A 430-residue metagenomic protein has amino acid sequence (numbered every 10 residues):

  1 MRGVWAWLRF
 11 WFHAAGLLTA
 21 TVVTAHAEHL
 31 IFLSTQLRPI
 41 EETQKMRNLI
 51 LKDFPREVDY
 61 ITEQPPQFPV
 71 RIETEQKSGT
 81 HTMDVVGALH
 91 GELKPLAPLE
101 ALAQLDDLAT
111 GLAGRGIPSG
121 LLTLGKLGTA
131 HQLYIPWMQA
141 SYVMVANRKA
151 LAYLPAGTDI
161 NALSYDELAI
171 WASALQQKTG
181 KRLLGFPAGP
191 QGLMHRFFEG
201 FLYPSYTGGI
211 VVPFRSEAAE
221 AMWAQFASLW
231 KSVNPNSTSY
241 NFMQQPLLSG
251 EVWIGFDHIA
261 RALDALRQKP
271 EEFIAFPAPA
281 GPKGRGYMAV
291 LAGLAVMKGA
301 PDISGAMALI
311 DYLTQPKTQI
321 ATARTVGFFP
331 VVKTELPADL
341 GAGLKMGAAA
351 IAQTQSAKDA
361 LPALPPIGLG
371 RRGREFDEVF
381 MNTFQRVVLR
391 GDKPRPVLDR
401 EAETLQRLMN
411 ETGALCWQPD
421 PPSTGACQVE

Functional and structural regions predicted by a protein language model:
E28-M46, R371-R372: Extracytoplasmic "Venus flytrap"
H29, N48-I117, L154, I254: Extracytoplasmic "Venus flytrap"/periplasmic binding protein-like
L89-S141, A169, I274-F276: Hinge/lid segment of periplasmic solute-binding proteins
D107-I117, I160-N161, Y203-M222, R267-Q268 (+2 more regions): Short, solvent-exposed loop/beta-turn-alpha elements that line the ligand-binding surface or hinge of extracytoplasmic
G125, T129-M138, Y142, D166-V211 (+1 more regions): Extracytoplasmic/periplasmic solute-binding protein
A169-L175, G209-Y240: Glycine-centered hinge/linker elements that transmit conformational signals in sensory and ligand-binding systems
N234, L266-P330, L364-P365: Extracytoplasmic/periplasmic substrate-recognition and gating elements
E271, R324-R386, W417-E430: Long, aromatic- and glycine/proline-rich binding clefts that accommodate carbohydrate-like moieties
